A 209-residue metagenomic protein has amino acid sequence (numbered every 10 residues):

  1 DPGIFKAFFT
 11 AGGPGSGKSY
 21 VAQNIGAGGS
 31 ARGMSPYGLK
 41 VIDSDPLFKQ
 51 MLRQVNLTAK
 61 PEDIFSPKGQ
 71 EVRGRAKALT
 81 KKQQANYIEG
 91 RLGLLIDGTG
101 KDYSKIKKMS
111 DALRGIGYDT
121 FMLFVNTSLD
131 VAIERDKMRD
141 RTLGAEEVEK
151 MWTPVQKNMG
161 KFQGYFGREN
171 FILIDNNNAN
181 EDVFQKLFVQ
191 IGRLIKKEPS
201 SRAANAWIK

Functional and structural regions predicted by a protein language model:
D1-F5, N86-I88: Phosphate-binding P-loop
A7-F9: Short hydrophobic/aromatic beta-strand immediately N-terminal to the Walker A/P-loop
G13: P-loop (Walker A) phosphate-binding loop of NTP-binding proteins
S16, P36, L129-K209: Conserved GTP-binding G-domain of TRAFAC-class P-loop NTPases and closely related GTPase folds
S19: Walker A/P-loop
A22-L92, S104: Conserved substrate/cofactor phosphate-moiety recognition/catalytic segment in nucleotide-dependent phosphotransferases
R91-L94, D119-F121: Loop/turn-to-beta-strand initiation segments
K101, R114-R135: Conserved phosphate-donor/acceptor-positioning beta-strand/loop module used by diverse small-molecule
